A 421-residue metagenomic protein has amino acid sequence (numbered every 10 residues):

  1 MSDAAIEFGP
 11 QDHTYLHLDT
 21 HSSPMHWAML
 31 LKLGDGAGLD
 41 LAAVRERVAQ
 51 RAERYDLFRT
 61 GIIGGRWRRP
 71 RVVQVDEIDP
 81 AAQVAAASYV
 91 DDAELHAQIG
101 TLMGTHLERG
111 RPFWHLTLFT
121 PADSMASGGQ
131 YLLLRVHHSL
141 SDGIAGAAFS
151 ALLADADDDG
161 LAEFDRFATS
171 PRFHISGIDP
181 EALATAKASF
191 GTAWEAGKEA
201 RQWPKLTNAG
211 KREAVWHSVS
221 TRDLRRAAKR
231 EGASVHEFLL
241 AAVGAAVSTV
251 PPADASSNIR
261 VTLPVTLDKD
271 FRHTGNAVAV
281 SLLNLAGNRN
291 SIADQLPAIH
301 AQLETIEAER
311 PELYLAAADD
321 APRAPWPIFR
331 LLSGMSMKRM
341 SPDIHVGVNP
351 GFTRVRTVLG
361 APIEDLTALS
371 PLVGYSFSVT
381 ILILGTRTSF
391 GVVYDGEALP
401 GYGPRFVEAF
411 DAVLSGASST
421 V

Functional and structural regions predicted by a protein language model:
S2-F8, L30-L41, A49-E53, L57-V373 (+4 more regions): Soluble acyl-CoA-dependent acyltransferase catalytic core bearing the H(X)4D motif
S2-H21: N-terminal alpha-helical "arm" segments
S23-W27: TRNA-binding/sensing appendages of the translation machinery
S376, Y394-V421: Generic C-terminus detector
V379: Hydrophobic/aromatic beta-strand elements that line small-molecule binding cavities or substrate pockets in beta-rich
